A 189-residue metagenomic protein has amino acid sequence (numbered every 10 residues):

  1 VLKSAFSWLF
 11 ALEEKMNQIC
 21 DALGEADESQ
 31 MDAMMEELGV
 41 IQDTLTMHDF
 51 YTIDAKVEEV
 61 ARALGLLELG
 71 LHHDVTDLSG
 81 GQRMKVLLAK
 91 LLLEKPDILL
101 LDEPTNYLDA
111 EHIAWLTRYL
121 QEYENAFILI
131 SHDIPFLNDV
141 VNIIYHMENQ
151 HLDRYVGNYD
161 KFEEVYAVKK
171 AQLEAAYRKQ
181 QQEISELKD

Functional and structural regions predicted by a protein language model:
V1-K179: ABC ATP-binding cassette signature C-motif
R178-D189: Short cytosolic helices in intracellular loops of multi-pass membrane proteins
